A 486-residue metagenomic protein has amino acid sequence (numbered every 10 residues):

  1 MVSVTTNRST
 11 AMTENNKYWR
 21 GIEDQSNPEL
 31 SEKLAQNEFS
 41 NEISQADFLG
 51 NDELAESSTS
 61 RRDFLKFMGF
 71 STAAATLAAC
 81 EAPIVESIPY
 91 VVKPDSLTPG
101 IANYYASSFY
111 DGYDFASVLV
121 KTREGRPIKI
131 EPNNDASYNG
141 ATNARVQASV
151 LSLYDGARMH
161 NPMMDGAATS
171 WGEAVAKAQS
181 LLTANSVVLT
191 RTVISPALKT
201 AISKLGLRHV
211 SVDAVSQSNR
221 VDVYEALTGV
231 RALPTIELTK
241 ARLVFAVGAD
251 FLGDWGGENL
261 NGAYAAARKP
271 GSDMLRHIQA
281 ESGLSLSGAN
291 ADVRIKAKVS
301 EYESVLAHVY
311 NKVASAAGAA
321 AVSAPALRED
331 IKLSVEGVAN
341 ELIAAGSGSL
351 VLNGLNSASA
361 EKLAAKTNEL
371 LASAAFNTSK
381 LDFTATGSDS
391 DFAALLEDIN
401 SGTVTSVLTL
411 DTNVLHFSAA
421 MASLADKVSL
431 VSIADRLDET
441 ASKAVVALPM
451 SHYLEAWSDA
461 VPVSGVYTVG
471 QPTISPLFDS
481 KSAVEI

Functional and structural regions predicted by a protein language model:
V2-E329: N-terminal export/assembly segments and adjacent metallocofactor-ligating motifs of anaerobic energy-metabolism
A168-E173, L181-N185, L205-G206, V210-I486: Non-catalytic alpha/beta scaffold blocks inside enzyme catalytic domains
